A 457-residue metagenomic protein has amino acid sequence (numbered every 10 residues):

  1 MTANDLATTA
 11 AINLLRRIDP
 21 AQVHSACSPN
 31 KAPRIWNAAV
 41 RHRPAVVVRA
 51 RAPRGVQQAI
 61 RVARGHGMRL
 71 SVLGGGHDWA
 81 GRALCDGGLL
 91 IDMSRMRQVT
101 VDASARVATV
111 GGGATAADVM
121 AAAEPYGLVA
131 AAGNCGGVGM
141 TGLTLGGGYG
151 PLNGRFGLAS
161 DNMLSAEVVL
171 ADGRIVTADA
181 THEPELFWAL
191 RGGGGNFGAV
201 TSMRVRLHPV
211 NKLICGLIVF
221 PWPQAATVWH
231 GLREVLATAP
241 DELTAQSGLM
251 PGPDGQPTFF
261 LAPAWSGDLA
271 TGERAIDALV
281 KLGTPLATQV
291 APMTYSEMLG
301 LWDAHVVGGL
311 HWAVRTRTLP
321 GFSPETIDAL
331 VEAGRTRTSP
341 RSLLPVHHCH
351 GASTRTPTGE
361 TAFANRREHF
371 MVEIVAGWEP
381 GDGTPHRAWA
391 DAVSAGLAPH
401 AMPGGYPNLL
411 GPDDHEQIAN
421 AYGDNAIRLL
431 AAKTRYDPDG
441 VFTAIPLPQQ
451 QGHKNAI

Functional and structural regions predicted by a protein language model:
M1-I457: Soluble FAD-dependent oxygen oxidases
